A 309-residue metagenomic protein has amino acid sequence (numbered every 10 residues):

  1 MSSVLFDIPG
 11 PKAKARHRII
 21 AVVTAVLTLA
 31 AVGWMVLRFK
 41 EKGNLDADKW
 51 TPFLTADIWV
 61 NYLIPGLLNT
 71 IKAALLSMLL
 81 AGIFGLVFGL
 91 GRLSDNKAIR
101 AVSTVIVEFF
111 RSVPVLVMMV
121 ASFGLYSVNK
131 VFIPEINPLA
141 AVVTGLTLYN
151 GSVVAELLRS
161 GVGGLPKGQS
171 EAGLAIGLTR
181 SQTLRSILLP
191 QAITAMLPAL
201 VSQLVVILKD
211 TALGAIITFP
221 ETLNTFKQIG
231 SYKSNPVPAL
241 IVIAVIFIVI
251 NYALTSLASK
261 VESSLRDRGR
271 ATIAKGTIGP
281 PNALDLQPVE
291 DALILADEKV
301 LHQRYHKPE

Functional and structural regions predicted by a protein language model:
M1-E309: Transmembrane alpha-helices and adjacent helix-loop boundaries
